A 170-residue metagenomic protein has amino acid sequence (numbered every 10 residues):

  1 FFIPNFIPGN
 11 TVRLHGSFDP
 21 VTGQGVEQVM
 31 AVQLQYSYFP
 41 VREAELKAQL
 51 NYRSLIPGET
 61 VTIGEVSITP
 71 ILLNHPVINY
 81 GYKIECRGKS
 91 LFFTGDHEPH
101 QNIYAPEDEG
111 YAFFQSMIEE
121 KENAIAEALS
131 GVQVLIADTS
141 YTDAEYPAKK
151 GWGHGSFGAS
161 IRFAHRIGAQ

Functional and structural regions predicted by a protein language model:
F1-A105: Binuclear metal-dependent hydrolase catalytic cores
Q101-Q170: Cap/insert and terminal regions of metallo-dependent hydrolase folds
